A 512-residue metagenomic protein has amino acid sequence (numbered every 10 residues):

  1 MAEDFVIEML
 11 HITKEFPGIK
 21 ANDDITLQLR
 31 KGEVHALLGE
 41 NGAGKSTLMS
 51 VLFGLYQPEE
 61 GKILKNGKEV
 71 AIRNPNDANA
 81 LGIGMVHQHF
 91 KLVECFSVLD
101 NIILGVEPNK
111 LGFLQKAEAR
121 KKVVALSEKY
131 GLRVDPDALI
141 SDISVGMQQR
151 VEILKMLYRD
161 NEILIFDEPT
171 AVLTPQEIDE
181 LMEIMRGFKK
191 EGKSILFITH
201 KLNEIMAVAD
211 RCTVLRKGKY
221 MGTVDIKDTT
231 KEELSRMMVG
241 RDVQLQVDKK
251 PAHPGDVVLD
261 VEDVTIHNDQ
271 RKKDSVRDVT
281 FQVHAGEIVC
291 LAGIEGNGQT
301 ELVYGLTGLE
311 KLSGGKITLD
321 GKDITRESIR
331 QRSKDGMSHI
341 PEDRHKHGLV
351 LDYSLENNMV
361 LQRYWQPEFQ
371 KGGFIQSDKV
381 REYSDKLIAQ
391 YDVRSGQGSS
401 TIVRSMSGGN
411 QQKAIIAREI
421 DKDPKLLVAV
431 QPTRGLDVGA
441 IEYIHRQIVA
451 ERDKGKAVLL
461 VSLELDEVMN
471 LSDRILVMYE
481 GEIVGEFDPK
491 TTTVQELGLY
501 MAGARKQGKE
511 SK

Functional and structural regions predicted by a protein language model:
A2-K512: Glycine-rich phosphate-binding loops of nucleotide-dependent enzymes
